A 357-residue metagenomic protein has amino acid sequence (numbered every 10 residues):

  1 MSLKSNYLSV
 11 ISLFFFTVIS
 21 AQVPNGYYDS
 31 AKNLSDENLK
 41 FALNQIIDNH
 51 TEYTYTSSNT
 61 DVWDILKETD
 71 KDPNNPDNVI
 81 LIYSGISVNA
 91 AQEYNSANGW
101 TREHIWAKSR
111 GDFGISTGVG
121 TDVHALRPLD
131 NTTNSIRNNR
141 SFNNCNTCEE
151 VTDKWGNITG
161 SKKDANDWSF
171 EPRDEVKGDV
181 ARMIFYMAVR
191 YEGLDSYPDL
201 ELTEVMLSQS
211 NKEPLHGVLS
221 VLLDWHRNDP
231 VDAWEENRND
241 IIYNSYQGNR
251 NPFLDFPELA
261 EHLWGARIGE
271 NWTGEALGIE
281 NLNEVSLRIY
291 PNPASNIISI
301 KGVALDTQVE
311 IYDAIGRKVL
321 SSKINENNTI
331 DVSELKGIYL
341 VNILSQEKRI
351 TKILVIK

Functional and structural regions predicted by a protein language model:
M1-N25, L340: Bacterial Sec-dependent N-terminal signal peptides
S5, I338-K357: C-terminal tail/sorting-segment detector
Q22-G85: N-terminal module-boundary/linker segments of secreted carbohydrate-active enzymes
N95-T101, W106-E275: Domain-level detector of nuclease and nuclease-like folds in predominantly extracellular/periplasmic contexts
R267-Y290: Residue-level detector of functionally pivotal "anchor" positions at catalytic/ligand-binding pockets or at interdomain
P291-S299: Short coil/turn motif common to extracellular beta-sandwich-like domains
I311-V319, Y339: Short, glycine-anchored, charge-dense loop/turn motifs used at functional sites
K318-L335, R349: Glycine-centered tight-turn motifs at strand-turn-strand junctions
